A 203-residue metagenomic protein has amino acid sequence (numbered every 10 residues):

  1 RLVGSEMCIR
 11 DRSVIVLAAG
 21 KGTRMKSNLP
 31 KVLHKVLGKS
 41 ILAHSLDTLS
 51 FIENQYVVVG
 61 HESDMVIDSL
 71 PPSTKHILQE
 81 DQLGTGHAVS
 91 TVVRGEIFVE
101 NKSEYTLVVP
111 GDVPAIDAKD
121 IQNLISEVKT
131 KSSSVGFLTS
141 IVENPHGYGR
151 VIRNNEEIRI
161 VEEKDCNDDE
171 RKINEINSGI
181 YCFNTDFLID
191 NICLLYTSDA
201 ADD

Functional and structural regions predicted by a protein language model:
L2, K35, A115, C182: Short aromatic/basic micro-patch
L2-D11, Y196-D203: Conserved small/polar residues in nucleotide/adenosyl-binding loops
S5, K39-G111, A115-K119, N123-S126 (+1 more regions): Conserved N-terminal catalytic core of the sugar/cofactor nucleotidyltransferase
S5, R10-S27: N-terminal nucleotide-binding beta1-loop-alpha1 segment
V14-V16, V57-V58, V108, V135-L138: Structural beta-sheet core signal
K26-N28, V109, K172-I176: Short glycine-enriched loop/turn motifs at secondary-structure junctions
L29-L33: Short glycine-enriched, charge-decorated loop/helix-capping segments at active-site entrances that position
I116-L194: Conserved core of the sugar-phosphate nucleotidyltransferase
